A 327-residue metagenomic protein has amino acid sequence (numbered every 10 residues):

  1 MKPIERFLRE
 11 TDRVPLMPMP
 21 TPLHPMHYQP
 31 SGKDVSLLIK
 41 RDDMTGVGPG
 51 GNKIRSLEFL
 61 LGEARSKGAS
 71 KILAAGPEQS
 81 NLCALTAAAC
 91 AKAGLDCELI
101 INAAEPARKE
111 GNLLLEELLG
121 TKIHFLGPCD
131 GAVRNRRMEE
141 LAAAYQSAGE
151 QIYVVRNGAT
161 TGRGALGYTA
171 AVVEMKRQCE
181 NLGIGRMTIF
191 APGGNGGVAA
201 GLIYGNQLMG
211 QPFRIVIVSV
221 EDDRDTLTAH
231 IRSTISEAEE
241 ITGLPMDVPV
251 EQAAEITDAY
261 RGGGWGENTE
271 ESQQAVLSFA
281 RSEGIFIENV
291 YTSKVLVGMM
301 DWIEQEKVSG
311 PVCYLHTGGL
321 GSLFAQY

Functional and structural regions predicted by a protein language model:
M1-Y327: PLP-dependent amino-acid enzyme catalytic core
